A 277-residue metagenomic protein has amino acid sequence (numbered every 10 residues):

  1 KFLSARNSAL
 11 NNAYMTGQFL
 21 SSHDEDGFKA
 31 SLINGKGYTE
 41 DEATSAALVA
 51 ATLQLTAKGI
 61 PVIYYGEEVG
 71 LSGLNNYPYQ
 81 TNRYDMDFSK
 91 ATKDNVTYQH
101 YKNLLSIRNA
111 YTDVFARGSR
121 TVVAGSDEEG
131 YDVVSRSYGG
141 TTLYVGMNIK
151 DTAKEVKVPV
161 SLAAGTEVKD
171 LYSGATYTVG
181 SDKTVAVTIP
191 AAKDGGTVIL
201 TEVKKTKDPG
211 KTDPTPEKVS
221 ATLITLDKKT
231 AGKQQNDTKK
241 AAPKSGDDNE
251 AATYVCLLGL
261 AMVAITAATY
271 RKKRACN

Functional and structural regions predicted by a protein language model:
K1-Y77, S119, D127, N148-I149: Conserved alpha/beta catalytic core and glycan-binding cleft of carbohydrate-active enzymes
D85-D127: Aromatic- and carboxylate-lined catalytic core of secreted/periplasmic carbohydrate-active enzymes
V123-L162, T201: Carbohydrate-binding surface patches
T141-L143, G180-P216, I224: C-terminal beta-strand-rich structural cap/linker in extracellular carbohydrate-active enzymes
V160-G174: Solvent-exposed beta-hairpin/edge-strand motifs
K207-D248: C-terminal low-complexity, Ser/Thr- and acidic/Pro-rich disordered "stalk" regions positioned immediately N-terminal
S245-L257: Juxtamembrane/start-of-transmembrane alpha-helix segments at the extracytoplasmic/lumenal side of membrane anchors
M262-N277: C-terminal membrane-anchoring or membrane-association module
